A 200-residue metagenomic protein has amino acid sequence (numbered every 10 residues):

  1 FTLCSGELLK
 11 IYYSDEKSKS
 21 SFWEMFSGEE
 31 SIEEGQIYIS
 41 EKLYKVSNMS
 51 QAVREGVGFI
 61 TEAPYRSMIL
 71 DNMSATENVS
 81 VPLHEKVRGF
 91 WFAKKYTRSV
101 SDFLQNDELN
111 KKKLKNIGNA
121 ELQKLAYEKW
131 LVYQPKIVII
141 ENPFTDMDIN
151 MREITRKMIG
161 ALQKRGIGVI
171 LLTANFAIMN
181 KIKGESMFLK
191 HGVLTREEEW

Functional and structural regions predicted by a protein language model:
F1-W200: Glycine-rich phosphate-binding loops of nucleotide-dependent enzymes
